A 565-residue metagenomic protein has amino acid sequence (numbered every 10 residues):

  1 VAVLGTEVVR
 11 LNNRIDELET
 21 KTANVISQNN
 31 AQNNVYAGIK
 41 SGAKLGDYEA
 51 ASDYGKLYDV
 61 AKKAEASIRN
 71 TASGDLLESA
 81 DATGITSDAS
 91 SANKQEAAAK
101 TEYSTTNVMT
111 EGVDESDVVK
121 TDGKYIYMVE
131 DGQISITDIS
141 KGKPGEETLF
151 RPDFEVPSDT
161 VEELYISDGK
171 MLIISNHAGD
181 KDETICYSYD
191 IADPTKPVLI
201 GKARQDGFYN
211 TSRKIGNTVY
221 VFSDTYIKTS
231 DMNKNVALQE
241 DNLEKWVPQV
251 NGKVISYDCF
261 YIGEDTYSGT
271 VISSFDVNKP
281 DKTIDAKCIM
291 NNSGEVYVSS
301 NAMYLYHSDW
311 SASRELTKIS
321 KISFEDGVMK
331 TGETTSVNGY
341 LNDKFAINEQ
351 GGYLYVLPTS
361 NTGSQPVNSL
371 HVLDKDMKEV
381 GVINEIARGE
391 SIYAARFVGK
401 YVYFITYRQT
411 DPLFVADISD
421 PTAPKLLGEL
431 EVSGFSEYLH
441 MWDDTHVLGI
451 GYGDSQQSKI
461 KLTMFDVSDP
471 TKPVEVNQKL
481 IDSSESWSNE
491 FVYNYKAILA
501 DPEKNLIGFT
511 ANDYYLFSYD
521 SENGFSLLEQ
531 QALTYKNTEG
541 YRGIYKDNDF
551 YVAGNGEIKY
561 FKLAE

Functional and structural regions predicted by a protein language model:
V1-L4: Hydrophobic membrane-insertion alpha-helices, especially the h-region of bacterial N-terminal signal peptides
V8-E565: Beta-sheet-rich non-transmembrane sensory/scaffold domains
